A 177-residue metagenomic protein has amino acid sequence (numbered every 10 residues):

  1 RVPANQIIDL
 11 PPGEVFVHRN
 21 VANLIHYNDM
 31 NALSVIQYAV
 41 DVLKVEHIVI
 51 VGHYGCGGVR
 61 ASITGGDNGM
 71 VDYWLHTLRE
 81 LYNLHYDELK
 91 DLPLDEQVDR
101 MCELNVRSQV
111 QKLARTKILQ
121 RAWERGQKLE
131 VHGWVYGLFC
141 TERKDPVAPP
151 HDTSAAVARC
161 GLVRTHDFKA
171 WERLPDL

Functional and structural regions predicted by a protein language model:
R1, H53-G58: Gly/Ser/Thr-rich loops at beta-strand to alpha-helix junctions that form or flank small-molecule/cofactor-binding
R1-M30: Short, conserved "active-site rim" segments that organize catalytic pockets and cofactor/ligand binding
A22-E46, G57-L177: Divalent-metal-activated hydrolytic enzyme cores
I50: Conserved functional hotspot residues or short segments at active or partner-binding sites across diverse domains
